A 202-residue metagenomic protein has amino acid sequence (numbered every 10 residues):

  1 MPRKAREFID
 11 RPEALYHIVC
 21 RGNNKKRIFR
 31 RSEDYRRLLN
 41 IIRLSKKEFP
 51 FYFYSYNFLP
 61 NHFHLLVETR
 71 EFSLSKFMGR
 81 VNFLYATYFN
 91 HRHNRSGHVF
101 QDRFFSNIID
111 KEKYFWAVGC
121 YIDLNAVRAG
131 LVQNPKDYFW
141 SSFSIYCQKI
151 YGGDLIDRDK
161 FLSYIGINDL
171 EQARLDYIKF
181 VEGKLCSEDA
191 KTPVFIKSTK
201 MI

Functional and structural regions predicted by a protein language model:
M1-S55, L59, E68-I202: Short Pro-Cys-Gly-centered "Cys-loop" motif that presents a nucleophilic cysteine in a tight turn
